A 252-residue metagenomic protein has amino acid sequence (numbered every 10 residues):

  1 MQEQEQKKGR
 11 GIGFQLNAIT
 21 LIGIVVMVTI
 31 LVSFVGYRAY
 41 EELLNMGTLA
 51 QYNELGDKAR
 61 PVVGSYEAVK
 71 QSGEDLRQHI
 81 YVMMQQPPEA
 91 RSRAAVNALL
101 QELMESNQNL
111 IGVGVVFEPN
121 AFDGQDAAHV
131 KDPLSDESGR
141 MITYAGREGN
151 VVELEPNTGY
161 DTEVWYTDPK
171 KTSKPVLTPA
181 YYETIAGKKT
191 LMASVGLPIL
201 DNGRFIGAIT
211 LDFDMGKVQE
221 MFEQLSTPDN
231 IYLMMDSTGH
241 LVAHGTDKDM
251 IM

Functional and structural regions predicted by a protein language model:
M1-K8: N-terminal Lys/Arg-rich, disordered targeting/topogenic segments
K8-L49: Extreme N-terminal signal-anchor transmembrane helix of membrane signaling/transducer proteins, especially in bacteria
M46-G64, S194: Short extracytoplasmic/periplasmic juxtamembrane "stem" segments immediately C-terminal to an N-terminal membrane anchor
G56, V63-A98, S106, L110-D123: Extracellular/periplasmic ligand-binding regions of membrane signal-transduction receptors
A98-N107, D168, E220-L225: Amphipathic alpha-helical regulatory segments at dimerization interfaces that relay allosteric signals between sensory
E105-P175, A180-G187, H240-M252: Extracellular/periplasmic ligand-sensing ectodomains of membrane signal-transduction proteins
D161, G216-M252: Intrinsic low-complexity, intrinsically disordered coil/linker regions enriched in small/polar and charged residues
K188-S226: Conserved beta-strands of PAS-like sensory domains
